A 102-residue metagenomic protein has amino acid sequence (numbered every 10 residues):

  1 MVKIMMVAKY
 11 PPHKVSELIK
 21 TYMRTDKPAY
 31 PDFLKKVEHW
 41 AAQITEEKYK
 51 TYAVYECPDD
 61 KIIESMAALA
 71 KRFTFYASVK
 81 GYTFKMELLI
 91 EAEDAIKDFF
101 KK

Functional and structural regions predicted by a protein language model:
M1-K50, E56-A67, E87-K102: Short S/T/G/P-rich N-terminal loop/turn motif that feeds into the first structured element of a domain
A68-F73: Short, aromatic/basic amphipathic alpha-helical patches
F75-I90: Conserved short beta-strand edge segments in small beta-sheet-based binding/regulatory domains
